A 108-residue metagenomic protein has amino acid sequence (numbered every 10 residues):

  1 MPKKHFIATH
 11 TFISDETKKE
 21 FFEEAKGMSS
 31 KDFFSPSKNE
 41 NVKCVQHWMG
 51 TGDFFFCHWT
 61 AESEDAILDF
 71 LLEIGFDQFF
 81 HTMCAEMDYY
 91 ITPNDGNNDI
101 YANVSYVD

Functional and structural regions predicted by a protein language model:
M1-C44, M49-F54, A66, M87-D108: Short S/T/G/P-rich N-terminal loop/turn motif that feeds into the first structured element of a domain
A8-H10, W59, T82-C84: Short beta-strand element of the conserved SAM-dependent methyltransferase core
F54-T60: Short cationic amphipathic helices and targeting signals
T60-A66: Helix N-cap motif at beta-to-alpha junctions
L71: Short, flexible helix/strand-to-coil boundary loops that buttress conserved ligand/catalytic motifs in alpha/beta
F76-T92: Conserved short beta-strand edge segments in small beta-sheet-based binding/regulatory domains
